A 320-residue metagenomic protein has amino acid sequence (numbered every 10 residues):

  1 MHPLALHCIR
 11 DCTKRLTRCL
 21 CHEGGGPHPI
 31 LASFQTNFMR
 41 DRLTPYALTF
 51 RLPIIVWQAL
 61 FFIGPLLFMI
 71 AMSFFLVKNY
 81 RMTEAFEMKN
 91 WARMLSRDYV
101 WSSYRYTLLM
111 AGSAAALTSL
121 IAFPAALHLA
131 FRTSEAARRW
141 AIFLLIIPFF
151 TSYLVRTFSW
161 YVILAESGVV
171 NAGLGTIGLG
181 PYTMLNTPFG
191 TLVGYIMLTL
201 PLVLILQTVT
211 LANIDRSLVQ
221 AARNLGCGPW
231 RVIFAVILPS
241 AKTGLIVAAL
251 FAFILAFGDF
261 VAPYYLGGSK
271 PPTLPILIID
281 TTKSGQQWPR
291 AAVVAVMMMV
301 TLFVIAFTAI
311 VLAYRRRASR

Functional and structural regions predicted by a protein language model:
M1-I54, T133-R138, T308-R320: Transmembrane alpha-helical segments of polytopic membrane transport and secretion proteins
Y46-N79, M94, D98-A212, V236 (+3 more regions): Membrane-water interface segments at the C-terminal ends of transmembrane alpha-helices in multi-pass inner-membrane
N79-A85, F260-W288: Glycine-rich helix-loop "coupling/hinge" segments at transmembrane-helix boundaries in multipass transporters
E87-L95: A short amphipathic helical element positioned immediately N-terminal to and/or at the very start of a transmembrane
I214-L218, A318: Short glycine/proline-centered loop/turn elements that form peptide/ligand docking sites
A222: The alpha-helix within a helix-turn-helix
L225-C227, P239: Glycine/proline-centered hinge or cleavage motifs at structural transition points of membrane proteins
